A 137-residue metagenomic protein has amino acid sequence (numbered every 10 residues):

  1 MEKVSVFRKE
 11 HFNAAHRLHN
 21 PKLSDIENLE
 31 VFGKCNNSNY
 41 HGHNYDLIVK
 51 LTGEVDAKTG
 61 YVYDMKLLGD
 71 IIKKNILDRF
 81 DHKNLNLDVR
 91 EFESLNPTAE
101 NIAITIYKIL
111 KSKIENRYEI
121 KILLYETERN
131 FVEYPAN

Functional and structural regions predicted by a protein language model:
M1-N137: Charge-rich, low-complexity N-terminal segments
